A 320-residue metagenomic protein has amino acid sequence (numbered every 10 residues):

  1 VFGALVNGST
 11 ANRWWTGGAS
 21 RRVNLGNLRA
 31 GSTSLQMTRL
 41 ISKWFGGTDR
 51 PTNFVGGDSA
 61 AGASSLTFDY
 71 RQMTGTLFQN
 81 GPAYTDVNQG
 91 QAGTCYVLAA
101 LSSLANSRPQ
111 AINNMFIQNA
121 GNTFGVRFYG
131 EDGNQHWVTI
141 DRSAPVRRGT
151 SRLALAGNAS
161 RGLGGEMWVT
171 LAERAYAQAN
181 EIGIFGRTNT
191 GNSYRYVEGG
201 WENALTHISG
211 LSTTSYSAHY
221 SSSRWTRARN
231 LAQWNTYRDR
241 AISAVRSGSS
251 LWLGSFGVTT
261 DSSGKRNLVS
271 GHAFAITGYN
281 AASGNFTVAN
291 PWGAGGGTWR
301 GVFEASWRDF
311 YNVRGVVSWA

Functional and structural regions predicted by a protein language model:
F2-A320: Structured alpha-helical subdomains that flank or immediately precede key functional sites
